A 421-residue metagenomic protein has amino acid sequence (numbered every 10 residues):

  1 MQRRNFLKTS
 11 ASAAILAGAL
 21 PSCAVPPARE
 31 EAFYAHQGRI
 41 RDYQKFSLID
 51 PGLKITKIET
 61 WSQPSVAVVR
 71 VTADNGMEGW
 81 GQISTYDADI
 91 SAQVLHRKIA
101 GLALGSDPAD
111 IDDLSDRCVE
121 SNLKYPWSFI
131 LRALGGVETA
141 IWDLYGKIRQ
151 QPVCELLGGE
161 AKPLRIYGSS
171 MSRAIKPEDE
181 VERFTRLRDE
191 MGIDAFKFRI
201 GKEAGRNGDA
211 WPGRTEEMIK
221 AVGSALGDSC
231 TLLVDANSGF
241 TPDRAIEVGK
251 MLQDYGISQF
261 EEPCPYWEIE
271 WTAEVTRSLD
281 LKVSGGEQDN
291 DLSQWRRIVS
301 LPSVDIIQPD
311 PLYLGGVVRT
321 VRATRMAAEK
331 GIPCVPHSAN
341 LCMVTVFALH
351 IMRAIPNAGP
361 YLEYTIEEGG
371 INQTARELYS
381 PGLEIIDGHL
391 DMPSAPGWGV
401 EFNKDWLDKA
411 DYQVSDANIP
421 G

Functional and structural regions predicted by a protein language model:
N5-P27: N-terminal export signals
S22-Q63, E78: C-terminal segment of N-terminal export signals and the immediately downstream linker at the start of the mature
D74-R149: Metal- or metallocofactor-binding catalytic centers and their adjacent structured scaffolds across diverse enzyme
G76, V137, Q150, D235 (+5 more regions): Conserved, mostly hydrophobic/aromatic
G101, S106, D113, G256 (+2 more regions): Shared catalytic-loop signature of beta/alpha-barrel
P163-L164, G168-L279: Metal-dependent enolase-superfamily TIM-barrel catalytic cores that perform enediolate-based chemistry
P396-G421: Extended hydrophobic packing segments that form well-structured cores
